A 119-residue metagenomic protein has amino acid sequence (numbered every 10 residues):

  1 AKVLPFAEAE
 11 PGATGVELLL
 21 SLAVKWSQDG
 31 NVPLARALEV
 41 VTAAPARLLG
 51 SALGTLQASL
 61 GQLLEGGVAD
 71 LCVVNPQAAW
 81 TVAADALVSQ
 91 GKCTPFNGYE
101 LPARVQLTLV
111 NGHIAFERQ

Functional and structural regions predicted by a protein language model:
A1-A78: His/Asp/Glu-enriched, well-ordered alpha-helical/loop segment that forms or immediately abuts the divalent-metal
P5-E8, E65-Q119: C-terminal cap of metal-dependent C-N hydrolases
